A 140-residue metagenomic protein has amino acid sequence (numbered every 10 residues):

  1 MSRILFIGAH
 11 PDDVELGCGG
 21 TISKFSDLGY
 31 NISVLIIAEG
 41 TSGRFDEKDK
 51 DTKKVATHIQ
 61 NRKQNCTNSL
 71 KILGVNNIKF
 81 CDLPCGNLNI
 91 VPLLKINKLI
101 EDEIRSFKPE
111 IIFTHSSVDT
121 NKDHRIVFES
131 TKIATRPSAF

Functional and structural regions predicted by a protein language model:
M1-F107, I133-P137: Active-site rim/loop-helix segments in enzyme catalytic domains that contact anionic ligands
H10, H115, N121: Histidine-centered divalent metal-coordination motifs
D82-P84, T114-S117: Short, well-ordered beta-to-alpha junction loops that form the rim of enzyme active sites and present histidine/acidic
N87, T120-N121: Short glycine-rich, flexible loops that bind phosphorylated cofactors or substrates
I111: Short, Asp-centered acidic motifs that coordinate Mg2+ and/or phosphate in catalytic or ligand-binding sites
N121-T135: Short Gly/Thr/Asp-enriched flexible loops that form oxyanion-binding sites at enzyme active sites
F140: Active-site cores that bind ATP or allylic diphosphates and position pyrophosphate for catalysis
